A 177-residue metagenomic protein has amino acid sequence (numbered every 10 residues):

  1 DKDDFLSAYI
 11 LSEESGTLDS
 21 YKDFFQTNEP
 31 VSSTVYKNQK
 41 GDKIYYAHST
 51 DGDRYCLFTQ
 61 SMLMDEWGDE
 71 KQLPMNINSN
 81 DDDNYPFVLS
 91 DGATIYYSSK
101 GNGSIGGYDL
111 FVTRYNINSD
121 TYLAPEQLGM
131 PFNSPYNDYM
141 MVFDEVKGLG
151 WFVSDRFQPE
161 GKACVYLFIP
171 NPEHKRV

Functional and structural regions predicted by a protein language model:
D1-V177: Short, conserved micro-motifs composed of acidic
